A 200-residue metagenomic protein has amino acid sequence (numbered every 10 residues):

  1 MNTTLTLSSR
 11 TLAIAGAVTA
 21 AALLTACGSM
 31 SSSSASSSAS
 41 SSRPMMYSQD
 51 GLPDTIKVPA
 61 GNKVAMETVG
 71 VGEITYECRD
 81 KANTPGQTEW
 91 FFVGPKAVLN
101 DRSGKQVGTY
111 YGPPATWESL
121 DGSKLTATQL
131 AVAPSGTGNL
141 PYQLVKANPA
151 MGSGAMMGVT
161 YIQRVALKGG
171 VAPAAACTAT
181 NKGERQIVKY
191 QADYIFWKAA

Functional and structural regions predicted by a protein language model:
N2-A15: Bacterial N-terminal signal peptides that target proteins for export
L23-A26: C-terminal motif of bacterial Sec signal peptides marking the signal peptidase cleavage site
G28-S31: Bacterial signal peptide processing site
A35-S37: Boundary at the C-terminal end of the N-terminal hydrophobic targeting segment
S42-E73, A82-A200: Primary mode marks residue(s) on the alpha4-beta5-alpha5 output face of response regulator receiver
